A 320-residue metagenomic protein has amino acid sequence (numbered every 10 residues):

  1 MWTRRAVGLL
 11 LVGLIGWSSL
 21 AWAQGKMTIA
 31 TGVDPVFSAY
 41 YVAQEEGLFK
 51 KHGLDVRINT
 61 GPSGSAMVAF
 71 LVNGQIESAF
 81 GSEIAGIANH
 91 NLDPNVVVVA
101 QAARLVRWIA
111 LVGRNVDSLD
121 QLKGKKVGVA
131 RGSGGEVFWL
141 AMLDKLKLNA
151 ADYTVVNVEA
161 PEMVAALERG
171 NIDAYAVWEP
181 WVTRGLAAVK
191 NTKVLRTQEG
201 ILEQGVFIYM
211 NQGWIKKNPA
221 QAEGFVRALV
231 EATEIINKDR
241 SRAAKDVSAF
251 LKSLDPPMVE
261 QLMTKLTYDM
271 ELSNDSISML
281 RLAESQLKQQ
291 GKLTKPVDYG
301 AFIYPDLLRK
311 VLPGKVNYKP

Functional and structural regions predicted by a protein language model:
M1-L9: Bacterial N-terminal signal peptides that target proteins for export
G8-S18: Bacterial N-terminal signal peptides
Q24-E159, D173-E179, V194-Q198, L202: Short, glycine-/small- and polar/acidic-enriched structural segments that line small-molecule recognition paths
I76, F80, R169-D173, L266-L280 (+1 more regions): Short amphipathic alpha-helical segments at helix boundaries and their inter-helical linkers
I84, V155-V156, P161-F250: Pocket-lining segment of extracytoplasmic ligand-binding domains
K216-T294: Secondary-structure end/capping motifs
K288-P320: Conserved C-terminal helix/tail region of periplasmic/extracytoplasmic solute-binding proteins
